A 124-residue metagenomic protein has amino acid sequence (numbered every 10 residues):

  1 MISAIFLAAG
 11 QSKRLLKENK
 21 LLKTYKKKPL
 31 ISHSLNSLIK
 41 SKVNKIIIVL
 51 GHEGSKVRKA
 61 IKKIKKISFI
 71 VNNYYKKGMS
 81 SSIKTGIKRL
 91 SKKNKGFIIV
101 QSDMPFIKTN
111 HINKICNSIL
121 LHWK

Functional and structural regions predicted by a protein language model:
I2-L50, V57: N-terminal glycine-rich phosphate-binding loop and ensuing alpha1 helix
Q11-S12, E53-G54, Y74, M104: Short, glycine/serine-rich, charged loops/turns that create anion-binding and catalytic segments at active sites
K17-K20, K59, S81, N110: Generic recognition of short, well-ordered alpha-helical segments
K42, K63-K65: Short, structured coil segments at secondary-structure junctions
S55-I61: Acidic helix N-cap motif at the loop->helix transition within catalytic regions of sugar-transfer enzymes
K65-K77: Conserved donor nucleotide-binding strand/loop of the catalytic core
K76-K124: Conserved beta-loop-beta/alpha segment of the NTase-like Rossmann-fold superfamily that binds/positions NTPs
